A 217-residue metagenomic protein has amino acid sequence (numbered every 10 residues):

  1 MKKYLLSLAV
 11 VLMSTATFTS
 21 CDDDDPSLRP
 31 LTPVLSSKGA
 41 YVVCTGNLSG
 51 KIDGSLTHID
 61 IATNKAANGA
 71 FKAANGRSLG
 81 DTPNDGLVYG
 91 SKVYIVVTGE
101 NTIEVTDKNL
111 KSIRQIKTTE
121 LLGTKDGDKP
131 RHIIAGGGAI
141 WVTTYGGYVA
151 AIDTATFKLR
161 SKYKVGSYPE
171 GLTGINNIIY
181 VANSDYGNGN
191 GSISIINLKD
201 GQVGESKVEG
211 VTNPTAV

Functional and structural regions predicted by a protein language model:
M1-A40: Bacterial Sec-dependent N-terminal signal peptides
S36-A40, G90-K92, G137-A139, N176-I178: Short coil/turn segments that connect the beta-strands within blades of beta-propeller domains
A40-K51, I95-G99, W141-G146, V181-N188: Conserved beta-strand positions in repeat-built beta-propeller and related beta-rich domains
S49-H58, T102-T106, Y148-A150, N188-I195: Structural motif
I52, D81-T82, Y89, D128-K129 (+4 more regions): Beta-rich catalytic cores
I61-N64, D107-K111, D153-F157, N197-G201: Short loop/turn segments that connect beta-strands within beta-propeller blades
A70-L79, I116-D126, K162-S167, S206-T212: Surface loop/turn motifs at the tips and blade-to-blade linkers of beta-strand repeat domains
L159-V217: Solenoidal tandem-repeat scaffolds enriched in leucines and small polar residues
